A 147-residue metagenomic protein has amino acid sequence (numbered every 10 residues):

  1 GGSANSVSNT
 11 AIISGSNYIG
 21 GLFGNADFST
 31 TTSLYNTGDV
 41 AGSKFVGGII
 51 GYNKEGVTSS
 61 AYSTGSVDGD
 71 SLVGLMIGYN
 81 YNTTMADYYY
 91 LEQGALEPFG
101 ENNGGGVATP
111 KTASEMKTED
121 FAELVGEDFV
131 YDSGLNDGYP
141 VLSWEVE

Functional and structural regions predicted by a protein language model:
G1-E147: Predominantly extracellular beta-rich ligand-binding scaffolds that present long acidic/polar faces for carbohydrate
